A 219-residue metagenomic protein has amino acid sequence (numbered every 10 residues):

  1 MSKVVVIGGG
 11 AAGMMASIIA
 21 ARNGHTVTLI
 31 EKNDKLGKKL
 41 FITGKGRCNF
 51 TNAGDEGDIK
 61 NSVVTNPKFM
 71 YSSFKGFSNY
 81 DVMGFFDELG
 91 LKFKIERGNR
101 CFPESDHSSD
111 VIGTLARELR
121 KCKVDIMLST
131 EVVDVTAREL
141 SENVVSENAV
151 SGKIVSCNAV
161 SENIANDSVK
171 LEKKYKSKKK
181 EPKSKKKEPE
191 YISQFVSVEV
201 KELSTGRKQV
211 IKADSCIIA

Functional and structural regions predicted by a protein language model:
M1-S2, G24-H25, L36, C122 (+1 more regions): Short coil/turn connectors at secondary-structure junctions
S2-L29: N-terminal Rossmann-like FAD-binding beta1-loop-alpha1 element of flavoenzymes
I7, S73, D106, I217-A219: Residue-level marker of alpha-helix boundaries and capping positions
I7-A12, L36, T43-K45, A219: Short glycine-rich loop/turn motifs that provide flexible caps or phosphate-binding loops at active sites
M15, I19, L40, C216: Hydrophobic/aromatic ligand-binding patch that stacks against planar heteroaromatic rings of cofactors or nucleotides
H25-T28, F93, C216: Hydrophobic anchor at the start of a short beta-strand that flanks the dinucleotide cofactor-binding loop
K32-D125: Conserved N-terminal/central alpha/beta ligand/cofactor-binding core
S109-D110, T114-V145, V150, V155 (+1 more regions): Predominantly flavin-linked oxidoreductase catalytic cores and closely associated redox partners
